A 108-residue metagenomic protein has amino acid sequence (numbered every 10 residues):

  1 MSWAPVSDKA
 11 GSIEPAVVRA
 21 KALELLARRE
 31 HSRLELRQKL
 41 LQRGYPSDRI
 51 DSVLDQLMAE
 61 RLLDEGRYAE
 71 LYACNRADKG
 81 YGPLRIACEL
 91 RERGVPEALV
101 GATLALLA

Functional and structural regions predicted by a protein language model:
M1-A108: An alpha-helical, amphipathic repeat domain used for nucleic-acid recognition, typified by the mTERF helical solenoid
